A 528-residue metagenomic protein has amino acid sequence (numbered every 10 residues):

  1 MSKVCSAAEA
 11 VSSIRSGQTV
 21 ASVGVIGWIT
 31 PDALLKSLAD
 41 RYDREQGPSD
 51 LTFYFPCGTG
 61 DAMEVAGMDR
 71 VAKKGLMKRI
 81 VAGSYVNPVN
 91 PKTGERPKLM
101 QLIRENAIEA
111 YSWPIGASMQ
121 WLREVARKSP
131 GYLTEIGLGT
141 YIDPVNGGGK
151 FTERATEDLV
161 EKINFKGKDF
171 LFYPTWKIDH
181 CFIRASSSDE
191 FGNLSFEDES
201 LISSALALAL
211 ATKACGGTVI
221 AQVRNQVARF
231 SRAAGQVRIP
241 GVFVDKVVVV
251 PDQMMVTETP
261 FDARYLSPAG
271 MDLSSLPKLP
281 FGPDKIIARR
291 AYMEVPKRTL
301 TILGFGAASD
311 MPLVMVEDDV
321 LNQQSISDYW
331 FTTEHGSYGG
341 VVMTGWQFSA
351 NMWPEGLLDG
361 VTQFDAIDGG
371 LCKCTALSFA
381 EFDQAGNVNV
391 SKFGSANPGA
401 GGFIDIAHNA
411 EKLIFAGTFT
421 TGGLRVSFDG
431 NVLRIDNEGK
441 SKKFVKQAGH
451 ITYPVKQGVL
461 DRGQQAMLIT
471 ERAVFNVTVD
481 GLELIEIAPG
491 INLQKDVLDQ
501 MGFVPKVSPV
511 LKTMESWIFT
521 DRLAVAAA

Functional and structural regions predicted by a protein language model:
S2-S12, I26-D43, D61-D272, G339-A526: Conserved phosphate- and dinucleotide-binding cores of soluble alpha/beta proteins, encompassing both enzyme active
S2-V25, A288-R298: Glycine/serine-rich loop-strand microenvironments at binding/catalytic pocket rims
V11, S49, L279-P280, R289-P296 (+2 more regions): Glycine-rich phosphate/ribose-binding loops and adjacent secondary-structure elements that form binding surfaces
R15-A21, E45-D50, M77, E294-L300 (+1 more regions): Short, surface-exposed connector motifs at secondary-structure boundaries
T19-G24, T52-P56, V81-S84, L300-I302: Short glycine-rich or small-residue beta-strand-to-loop segments that form or flank ligand, phosphate, metal/Fe-S
L51-F53, V219, F331, L413: Hydrophobic/aromatic residues located in beta-strands of well-ordered beta-sheets within soluble catalytic
P56-G58, G336: Active-site beta-loop-alpha junctions enriched in small/polar residues
P268-P283: Glycine-rich phosphate-binding "P-loop"
